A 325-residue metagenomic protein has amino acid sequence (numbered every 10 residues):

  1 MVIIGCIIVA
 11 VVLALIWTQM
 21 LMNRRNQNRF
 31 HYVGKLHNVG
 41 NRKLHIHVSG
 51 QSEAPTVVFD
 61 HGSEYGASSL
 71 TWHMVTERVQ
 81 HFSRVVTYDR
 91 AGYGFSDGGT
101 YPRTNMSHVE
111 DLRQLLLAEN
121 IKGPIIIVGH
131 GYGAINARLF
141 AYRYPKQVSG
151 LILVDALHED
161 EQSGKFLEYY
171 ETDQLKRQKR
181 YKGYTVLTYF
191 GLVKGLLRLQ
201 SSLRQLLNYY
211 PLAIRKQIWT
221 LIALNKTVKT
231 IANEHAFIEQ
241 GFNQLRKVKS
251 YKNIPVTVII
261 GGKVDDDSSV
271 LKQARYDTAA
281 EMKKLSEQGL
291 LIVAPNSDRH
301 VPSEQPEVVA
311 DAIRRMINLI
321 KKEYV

Functional and structural regions predicted by a protein language model:
M1-V57, Q80-S83, K321-V325: Alpha/beta-hydrolase fold catalytic core
H45-F95: Conserved HGGG/HGGXW glycine-rich cap/lid loop of the alpha/beta-hydrolase fold
S69-T71, S96-P102, S163-G164: Conserved catalytic-core motifs of eukaryotic protein kinase domains, centered on the activation segment
T87-V128: Active-site loop/oxyanion-hole signature of alpha/beta-hydrolase fold enzymes
G123-F166: Conserved hydrolase catalytic core segment
I152-L187: Flexible "cap/lid" loop of the alpha/beta hydrolase fold
Y210-E287, I292-V293: Conserved serine/cysteine hydrolase catalytic core
S286-V325: Catalytic active-site module of serine/aspartate enzymes centered on a nucleophile-bearing elbow/loop
